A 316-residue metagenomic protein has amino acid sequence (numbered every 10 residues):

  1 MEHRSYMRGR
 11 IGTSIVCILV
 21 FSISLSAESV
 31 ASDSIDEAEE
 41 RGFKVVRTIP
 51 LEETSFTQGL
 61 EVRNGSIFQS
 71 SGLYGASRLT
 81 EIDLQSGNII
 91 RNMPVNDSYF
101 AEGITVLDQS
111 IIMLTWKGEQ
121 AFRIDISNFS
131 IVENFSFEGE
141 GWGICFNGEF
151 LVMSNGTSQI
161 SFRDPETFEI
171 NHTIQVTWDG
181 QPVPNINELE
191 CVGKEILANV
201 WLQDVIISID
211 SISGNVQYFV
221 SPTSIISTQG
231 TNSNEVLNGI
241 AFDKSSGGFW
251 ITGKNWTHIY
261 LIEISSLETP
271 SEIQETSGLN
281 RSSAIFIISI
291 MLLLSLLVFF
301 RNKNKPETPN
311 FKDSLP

Functional and structural regions predicted by a protein language model:
M1-S34, S271-P316: Secretory targeting signatures
S34-E53, S86-G87: A short helix->beta-strand "capping" segment at the edge of beta-propeller domains
V46-R78, M93-P94, S98-T105, G253-N255: Beta-strand-rich domains and repeat architectures in extracellular enzymes and scaffolds, especially beta-propellers
E53-N64, D97-L107, F137-F150, S154 (+2 more regions): Beta-rich, blade/repeat-based domains predominating in secreted/periplasmic proteins but also intracellular
Q69-Y74, V106, I111-G118, M153-S158 (+2 more regions): Conserved beta-strand positions in repeat-built beta-propeller and related beta-rich domains
D83-G87, D125-F129, P165-F168, D210-G214 (+1 more regions): Short loop/turn segments that connect beta-strands within beta-propeller blades
A121-D179: Hydrophobic, well-structured mid-protein blocks that either form specific transmembrane helices
G239-Q274: Blade-level signature of beta-propeller repeat domains, shared across WD40, Kelch, NHL, RCC1 and BNR/Asp-box propellers
